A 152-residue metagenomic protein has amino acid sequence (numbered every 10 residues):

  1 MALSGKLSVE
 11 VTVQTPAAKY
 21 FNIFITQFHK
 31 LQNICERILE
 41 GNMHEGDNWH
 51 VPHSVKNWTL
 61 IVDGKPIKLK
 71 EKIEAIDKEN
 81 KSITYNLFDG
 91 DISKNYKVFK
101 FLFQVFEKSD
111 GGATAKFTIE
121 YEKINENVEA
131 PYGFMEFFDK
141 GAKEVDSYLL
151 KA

Functional and structural regions predicted by a protein language model:
M1-L3, N48-H50, D63-I67, S93-K97 (+2 more regions): A generic structural micro-feature
M1-V51: Hydrophobic ligand-binding cavity/cleft-lining segments
A2-S4, F106, Y132-A152: C-terminal helix/juxtamembrane-tail motif
V9-V11, L69-A75, F99-E107: Hydrophobic/aromatic beta-strand elements that line small-molecule binding cavities or substrate pockets in beta-rich
E10-Q14, L87, D139, S147: Intrinsically disordered, low-complexity basic segments at termini and long loops, enriched in Pro/Gly and/or Arg/Ser
Y20-F24, L31, K56, I73 (+2 more regions): Hydrophobic pocket/interface hotspot
E40-S93: Glycine-rich portal/gate segments that line the openings of hydrophobic small-molecule binding cavities
T84-K140: Beta-strand/loop substructures that line and gate deep hydrophobic ligand-binding cavities in soluble
